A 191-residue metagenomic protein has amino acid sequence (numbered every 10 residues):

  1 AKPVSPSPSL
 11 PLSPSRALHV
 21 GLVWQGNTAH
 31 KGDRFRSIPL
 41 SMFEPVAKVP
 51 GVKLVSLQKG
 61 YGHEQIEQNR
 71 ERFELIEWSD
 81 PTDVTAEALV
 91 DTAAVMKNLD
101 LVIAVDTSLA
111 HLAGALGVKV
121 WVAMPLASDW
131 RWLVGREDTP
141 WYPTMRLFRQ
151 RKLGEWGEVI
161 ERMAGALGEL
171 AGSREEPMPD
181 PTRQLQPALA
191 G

Functional and structural regions predicted by a protein language model:
A1-G191: Catalytic machinery of carbohydrate-active enzymes, primarily nucleotide-sugar-dependent glycosyltransferases
